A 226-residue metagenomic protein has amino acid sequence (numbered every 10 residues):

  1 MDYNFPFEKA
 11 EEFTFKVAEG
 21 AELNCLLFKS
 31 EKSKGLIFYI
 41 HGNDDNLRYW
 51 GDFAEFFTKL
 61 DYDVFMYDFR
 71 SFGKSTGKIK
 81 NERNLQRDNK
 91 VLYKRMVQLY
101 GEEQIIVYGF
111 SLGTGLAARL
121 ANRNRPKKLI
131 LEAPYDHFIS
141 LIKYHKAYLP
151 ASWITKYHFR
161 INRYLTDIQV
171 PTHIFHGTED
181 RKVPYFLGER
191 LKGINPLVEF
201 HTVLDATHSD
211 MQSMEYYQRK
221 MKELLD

Functional and structural regions predicted by a protein language model:
M1-K16: An N-terminal hydrophobic leader/cap segment in hydrolases
V17-R95: Membrane-embedded segments
F53, I161, V170, P184-G193: Short alpha-helix in the alpha/beta-hydrolase fold that links the catalytic acid
Y100-S111: Alpha/beta-hydrolase fold nucleophile elbow
T114-D167, E215: Hydrolase active-site cap/lid region
D167-Q169, I174-D180: Short beta-strand/loop motif that positions the catalytic acidic residue of the alpha/beta-hydrolase fold
T178-V183, H208-S209: Acidic catalytic loop of the alpha/beta-hydrolase fold
A206-Y216: Catalytic histidine-centered segment of alpha/beta-hydrolase-like enzymes
